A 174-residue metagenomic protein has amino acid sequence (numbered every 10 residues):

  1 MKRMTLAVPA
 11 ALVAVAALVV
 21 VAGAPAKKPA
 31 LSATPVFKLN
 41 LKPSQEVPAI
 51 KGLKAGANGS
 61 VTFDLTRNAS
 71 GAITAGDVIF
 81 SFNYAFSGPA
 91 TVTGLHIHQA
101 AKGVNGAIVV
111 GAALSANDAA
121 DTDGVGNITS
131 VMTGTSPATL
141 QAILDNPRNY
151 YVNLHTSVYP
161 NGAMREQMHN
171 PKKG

Functional and structural regions predicted by a protein language model:
M1-A11: Bacterial N-terminal signal peptides that target proteins for export
M4, L18-L95, Q99-G174: Metal-centered catalytic cores of metalloenzymes
P9-V19: Bacterial N-terminal signal peptides
